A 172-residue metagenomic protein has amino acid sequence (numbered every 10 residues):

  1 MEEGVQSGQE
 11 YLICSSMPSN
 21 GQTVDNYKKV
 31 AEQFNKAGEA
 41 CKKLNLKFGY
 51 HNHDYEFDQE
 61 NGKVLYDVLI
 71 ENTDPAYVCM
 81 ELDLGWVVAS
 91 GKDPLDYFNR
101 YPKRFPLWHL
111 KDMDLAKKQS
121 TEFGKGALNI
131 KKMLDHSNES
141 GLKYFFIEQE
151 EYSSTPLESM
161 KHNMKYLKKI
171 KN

Functional and structural regions predicted by a protein language model:
M1-M80, L157: Active-site acidic/histidine proton-transfer and metal-coordination neighborhood in alpha/beta enzyme cores
G8, K63-C79, W86-N172: Histidine-acidic metal/acid-base catalytic patches
P18-N20, N52-E56, L84-W86, D112-D114 (+1 more regions): Active-site-proximal loop/turn and secondary-structure-junction residues that shape catalytic pockets, frequently
